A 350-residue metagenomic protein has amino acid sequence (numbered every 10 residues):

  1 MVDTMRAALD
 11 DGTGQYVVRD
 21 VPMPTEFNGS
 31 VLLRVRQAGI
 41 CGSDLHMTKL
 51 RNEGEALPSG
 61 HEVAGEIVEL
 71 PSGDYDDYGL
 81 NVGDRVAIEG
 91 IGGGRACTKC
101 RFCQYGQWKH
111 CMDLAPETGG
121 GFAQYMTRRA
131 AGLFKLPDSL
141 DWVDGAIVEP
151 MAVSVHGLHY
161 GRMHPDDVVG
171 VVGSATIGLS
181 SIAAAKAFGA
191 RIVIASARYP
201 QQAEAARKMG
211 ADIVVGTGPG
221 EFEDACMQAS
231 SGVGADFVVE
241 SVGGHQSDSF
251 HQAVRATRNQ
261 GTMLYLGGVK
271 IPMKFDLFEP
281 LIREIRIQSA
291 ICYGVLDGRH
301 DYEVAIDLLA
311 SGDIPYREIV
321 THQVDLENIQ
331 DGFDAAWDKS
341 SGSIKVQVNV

Functional and structural regions predicted by a protein language model:
V2-D3, G216, G232, G268-V269 (+3 more regions): C-terminal capping/lid region of NAD(P)-dependent oxidoreductase domains
P24-A38, L50-K99, P137-S139: Glycine-rich beta-strand-centered segment in the early N-terminal region that forms part of a ligand/cofactor-binding
G92-V172, I314: NAD(P)H dinucleotide-binding glycine-rich loop of Rossmann-like/cofactor-binding domains, especially the beta1-alpha1
L140-P219, D224: Mid-domain Rossmann-like dinucleotide-binding core that forms the NAD(H)/NADP(H) cofactor-binding site
G161, E204, K208-R286: Glycine-rich cofactor phosphate-binding loops and adjacent beta1-alpha1 units of small-molecule cofactor enzyme domains
I271-H322, Q330-D331: C-terminal substrate-binding/catalytic core of Rossmann-like NAD(P)-dependent dehydrogenases/reductases
